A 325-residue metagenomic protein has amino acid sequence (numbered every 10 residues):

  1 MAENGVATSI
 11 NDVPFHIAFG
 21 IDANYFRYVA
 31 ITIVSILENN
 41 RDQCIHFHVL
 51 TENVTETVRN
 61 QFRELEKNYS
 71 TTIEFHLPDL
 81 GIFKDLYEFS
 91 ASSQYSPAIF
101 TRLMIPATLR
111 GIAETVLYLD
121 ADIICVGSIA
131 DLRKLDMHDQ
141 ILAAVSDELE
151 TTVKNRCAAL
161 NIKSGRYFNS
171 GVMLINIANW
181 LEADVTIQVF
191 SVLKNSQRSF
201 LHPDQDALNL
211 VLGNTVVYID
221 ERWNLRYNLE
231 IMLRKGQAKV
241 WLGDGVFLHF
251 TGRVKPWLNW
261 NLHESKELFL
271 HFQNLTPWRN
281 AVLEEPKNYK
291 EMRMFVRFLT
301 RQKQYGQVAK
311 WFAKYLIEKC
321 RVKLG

Functional and structural regions predicted by a protein language model:
M1-F15, I21, W180-G325: A glycosyltransferase accessory/donor-loop signature
F26-N40: Histidine-anchored nucleotide/phosphate-binding helix
I45-N53, A143-V145: Short internal beta-strands
N60-R63, G111, V126-M137, T186: Short alpha-helix within the catalytic core of nucleotide-sugar-dependent glycosyltransferases
R63-T108: Active-site-proximal specificity loops/subdomain of glycosyltransferases
V116: Short aromatic/hydrophobic "clamp" motif used to bind/position activated sugar donors
I123-A158: Conserved donor-nucleotide/metal-binding helix-loop-beta segment in metal-dependent transferases, i.e., the alpha-helix
G171-W180: Short glycine- and hydrophobic/aromatic-rich loop-to-beta-strand nucleating segment in the catalytic cores
